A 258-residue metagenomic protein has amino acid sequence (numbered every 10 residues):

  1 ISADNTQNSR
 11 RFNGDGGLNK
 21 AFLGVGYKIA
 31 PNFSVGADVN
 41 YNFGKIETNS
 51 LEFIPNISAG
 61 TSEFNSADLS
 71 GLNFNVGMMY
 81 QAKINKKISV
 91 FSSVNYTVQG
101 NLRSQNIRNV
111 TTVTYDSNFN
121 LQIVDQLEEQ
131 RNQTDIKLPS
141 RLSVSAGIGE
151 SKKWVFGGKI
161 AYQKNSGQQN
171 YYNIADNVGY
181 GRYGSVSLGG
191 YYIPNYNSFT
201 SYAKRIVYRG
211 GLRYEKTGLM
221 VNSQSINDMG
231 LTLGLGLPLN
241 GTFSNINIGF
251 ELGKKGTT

Functional and structural regions predicted by a protein language model:
I1-T258: Outer-membrane beta-barrel porins/channels
